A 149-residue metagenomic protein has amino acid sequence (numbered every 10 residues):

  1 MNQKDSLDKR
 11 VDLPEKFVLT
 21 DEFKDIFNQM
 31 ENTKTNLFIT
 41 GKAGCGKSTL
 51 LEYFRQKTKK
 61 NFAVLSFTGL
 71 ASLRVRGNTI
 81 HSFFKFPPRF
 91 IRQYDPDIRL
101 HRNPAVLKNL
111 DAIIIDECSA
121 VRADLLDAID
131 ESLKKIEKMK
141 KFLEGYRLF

Functional and structural regions predicted by a protein language model:
M1-F149: Conserved ATP-binding/catalytic motifs of P-loop helicase motor domains
